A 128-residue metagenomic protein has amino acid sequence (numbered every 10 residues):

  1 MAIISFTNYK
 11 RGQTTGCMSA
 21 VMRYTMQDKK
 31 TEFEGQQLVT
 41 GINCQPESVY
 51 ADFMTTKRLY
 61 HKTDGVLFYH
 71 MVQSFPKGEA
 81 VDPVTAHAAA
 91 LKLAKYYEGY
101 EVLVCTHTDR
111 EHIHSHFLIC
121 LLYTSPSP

Functional and structural regions predicted by a protein language model:
M1-S125: N-terminal nicking endonuclease/strand-transfer module with a His-rich metal-binding environment and a catalytic Tyr
